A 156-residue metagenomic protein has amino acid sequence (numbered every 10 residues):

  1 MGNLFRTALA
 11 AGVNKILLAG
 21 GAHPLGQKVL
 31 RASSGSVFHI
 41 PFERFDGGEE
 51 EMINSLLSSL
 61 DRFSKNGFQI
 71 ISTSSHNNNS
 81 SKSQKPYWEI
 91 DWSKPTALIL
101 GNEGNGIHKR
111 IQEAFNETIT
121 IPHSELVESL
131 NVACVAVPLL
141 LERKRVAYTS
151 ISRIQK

Functional and structural regions predicted by a protein language model:
M1-S80: RNA substrate-binding interface of SAM-dependent RNA methyltransferases
F5-A11, G26-F38, H108-K156: Structured adenosyl-cofactor binding patch, chiefly the S-adenosyl-L-methionine
A19-G20, E43-F45, L100, S124 (+1 more regions): Glycine- and other small-residue-rich loops at beta-strand/loop junctions that grip anionic moieties
G48-S58, N102-E113, R153-I154: Short, surface-exposed, charge-dense and proline/glycine-enriched linear segments
S55, D91, E128-N131: Poly-acidic low-complexity segments
R62-W92, V135-R153: Contiguous hydrophobic segments
I71-E125: Active-site/ligand-binding-proximal alpha/beta "capping" segment
